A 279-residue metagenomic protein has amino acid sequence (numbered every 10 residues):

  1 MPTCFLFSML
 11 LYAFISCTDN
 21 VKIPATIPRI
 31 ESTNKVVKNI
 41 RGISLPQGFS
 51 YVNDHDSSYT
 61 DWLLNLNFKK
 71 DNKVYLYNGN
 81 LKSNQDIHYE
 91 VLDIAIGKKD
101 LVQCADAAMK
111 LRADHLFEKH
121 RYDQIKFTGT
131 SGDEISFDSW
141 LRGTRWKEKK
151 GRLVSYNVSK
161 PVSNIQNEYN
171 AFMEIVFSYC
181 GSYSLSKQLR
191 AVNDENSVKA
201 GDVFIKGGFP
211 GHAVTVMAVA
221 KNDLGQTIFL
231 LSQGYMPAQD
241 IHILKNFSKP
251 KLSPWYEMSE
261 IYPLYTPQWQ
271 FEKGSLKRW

Functional and structural regions predicted by a protein language model:
M1-A25: Bacterial Sec-dependent N-terminal signal peptides
T18-A95, V102: Cationic-aromatic interfacial patches
N53, S57-T60, G181, D194 (+1 more regions): Alpha-helix initiation/capping motif
K82-K199, I205-A213, M217-M236, K245 (+1 more regions): Acidic/His-rich structured neighborhood in mature extracellular/periplasmic domains
T227-W279: Low-complexity, Gly/Ser/Thr/Pro-rich intrinsically disordered linker/tail segments
